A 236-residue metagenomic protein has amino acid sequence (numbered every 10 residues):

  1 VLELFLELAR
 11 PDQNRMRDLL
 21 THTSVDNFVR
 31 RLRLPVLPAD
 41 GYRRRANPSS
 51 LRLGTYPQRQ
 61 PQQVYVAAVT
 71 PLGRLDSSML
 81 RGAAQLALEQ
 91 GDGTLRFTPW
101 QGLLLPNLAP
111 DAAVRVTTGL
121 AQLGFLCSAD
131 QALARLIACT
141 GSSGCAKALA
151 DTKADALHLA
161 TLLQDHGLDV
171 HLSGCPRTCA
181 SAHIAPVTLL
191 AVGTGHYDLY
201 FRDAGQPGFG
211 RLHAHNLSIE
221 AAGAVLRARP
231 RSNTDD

Functional and structural regions predicted by a protein language model:
V1-L8, H22, R31-A39, L86-Q90 (+4 more regions): Change "in soluble alpha/beta enzymes" to "in soluble alpha/beta proteins
V1-V29, H183, T188-D236: Mobile "lid/hinge" segments at catalytic clefts and subdomain interfaces of large enzymes
L6-T55, D111-V116: Terminal amphipathic helices with adjacent charged low-complexity linkers/tails
E7, D12, D18, D26 (+12 more regions): Acidic-enriched, low-complexity/disordered segments with a strong bias for Aspartate over Glutamate
L8-D12, Q60-V64, L95-P99, A132-G141 (+1 more regions): Short acidic (Asp/Glu) and glycine-rich catalytic loops that position anionic groups and cofactors
L32-E89, L126: Gly/Thr-rich phosphate-binding loop signature of adenosyl cofactor/nucleotide-binding cores
P38-G41, L105, L189, N233: A generic alpha-helix propensity feature with a strong bias for hydrophobic helices
V69-T194: Small-residue-enriched alpha-helical segments and adjacent helix-cap loops that form tight helix-helix packing
